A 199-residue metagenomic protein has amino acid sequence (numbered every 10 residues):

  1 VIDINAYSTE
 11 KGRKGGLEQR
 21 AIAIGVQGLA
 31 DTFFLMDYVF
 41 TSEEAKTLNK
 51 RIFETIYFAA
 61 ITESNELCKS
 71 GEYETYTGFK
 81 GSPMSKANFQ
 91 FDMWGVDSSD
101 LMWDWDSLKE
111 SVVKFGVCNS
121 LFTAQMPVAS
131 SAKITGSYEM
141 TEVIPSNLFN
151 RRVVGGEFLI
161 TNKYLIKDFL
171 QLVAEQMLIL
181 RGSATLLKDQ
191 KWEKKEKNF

Functional and structural regions predicted by a protein language model:
V1-F199: Long, C-terminal-biased catalytic regions of enzyme "large/alpha" subunits
